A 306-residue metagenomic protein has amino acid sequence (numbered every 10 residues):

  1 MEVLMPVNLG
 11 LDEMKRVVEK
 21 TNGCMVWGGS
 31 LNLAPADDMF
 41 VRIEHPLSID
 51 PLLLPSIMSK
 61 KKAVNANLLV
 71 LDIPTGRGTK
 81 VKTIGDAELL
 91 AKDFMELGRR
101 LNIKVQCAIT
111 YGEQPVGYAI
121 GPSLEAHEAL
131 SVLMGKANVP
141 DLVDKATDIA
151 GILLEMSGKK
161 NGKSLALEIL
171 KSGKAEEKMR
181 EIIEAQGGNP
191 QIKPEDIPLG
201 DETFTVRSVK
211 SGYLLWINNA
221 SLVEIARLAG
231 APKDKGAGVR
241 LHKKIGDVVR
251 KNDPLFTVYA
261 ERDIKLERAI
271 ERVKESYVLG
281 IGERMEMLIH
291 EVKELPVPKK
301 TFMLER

Functional and structural regions predicted by a protein language model:
E2-V64: Phosphate/pyrophosphate-binding betaalpha-module
S48-L53, K60-R306: Well-ordered secondary-structure scaffolds
